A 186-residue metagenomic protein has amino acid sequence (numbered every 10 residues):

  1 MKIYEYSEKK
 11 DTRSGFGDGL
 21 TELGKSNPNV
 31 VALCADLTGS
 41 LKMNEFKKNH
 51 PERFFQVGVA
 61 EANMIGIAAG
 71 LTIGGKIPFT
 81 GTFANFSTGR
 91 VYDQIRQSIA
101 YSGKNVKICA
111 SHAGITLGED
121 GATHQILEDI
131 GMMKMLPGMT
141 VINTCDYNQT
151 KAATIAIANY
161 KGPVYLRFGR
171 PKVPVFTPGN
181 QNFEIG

Functional and structural regions predicted by a protein language model:
M1-I185: Thiamine diphosphate
